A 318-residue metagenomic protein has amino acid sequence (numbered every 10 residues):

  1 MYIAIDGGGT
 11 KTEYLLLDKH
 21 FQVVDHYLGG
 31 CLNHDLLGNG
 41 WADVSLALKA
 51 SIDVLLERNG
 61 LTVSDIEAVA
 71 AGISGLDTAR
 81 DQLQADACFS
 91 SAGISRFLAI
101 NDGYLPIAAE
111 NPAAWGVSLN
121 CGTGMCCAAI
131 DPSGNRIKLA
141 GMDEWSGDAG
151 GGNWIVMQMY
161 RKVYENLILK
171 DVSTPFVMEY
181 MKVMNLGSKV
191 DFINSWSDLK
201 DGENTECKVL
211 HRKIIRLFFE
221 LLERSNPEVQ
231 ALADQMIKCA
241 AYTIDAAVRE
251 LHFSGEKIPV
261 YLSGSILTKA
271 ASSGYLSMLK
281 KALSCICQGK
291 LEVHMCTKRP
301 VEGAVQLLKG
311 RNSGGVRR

Functional and structural regions predicted by a protein language model:
M1-S64, C88, A113-W115, R161-R318: ATP-binding/phosphotransfer module of carbohydrate and carboxylate kinases, centering on a glycine-rich
G8-T10, E67, C121-T123: Short, basic and Ser/Thr-rich N-terminal targeting/leader segments
H26-Y27, V69, F97: Generic beta-strand hydrophobic packing signal
A70-L76, C121-T123, I258-K269: Glycine-rich beta-strand-to-loop/alpha-helix junction loops that act as flexible
L76-S173: Phosphate-binding/catalytic loop of phosphoryl-transfer enzymes
